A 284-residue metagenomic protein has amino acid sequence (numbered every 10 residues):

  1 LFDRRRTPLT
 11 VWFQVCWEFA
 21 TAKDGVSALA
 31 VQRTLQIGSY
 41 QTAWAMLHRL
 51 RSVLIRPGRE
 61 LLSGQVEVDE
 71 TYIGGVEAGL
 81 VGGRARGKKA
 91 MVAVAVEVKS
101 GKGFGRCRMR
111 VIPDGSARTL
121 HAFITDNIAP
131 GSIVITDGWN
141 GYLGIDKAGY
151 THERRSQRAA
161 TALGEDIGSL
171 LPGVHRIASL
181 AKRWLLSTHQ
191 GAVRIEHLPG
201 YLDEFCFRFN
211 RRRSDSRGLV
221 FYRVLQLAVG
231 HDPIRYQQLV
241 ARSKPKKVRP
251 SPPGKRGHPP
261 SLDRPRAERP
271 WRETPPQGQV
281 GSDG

Functional and structural regions predicted by a protein language model:
L1-G284: Residue-level recognition of single "structural anchor" positions that define or cap local secondary structure
